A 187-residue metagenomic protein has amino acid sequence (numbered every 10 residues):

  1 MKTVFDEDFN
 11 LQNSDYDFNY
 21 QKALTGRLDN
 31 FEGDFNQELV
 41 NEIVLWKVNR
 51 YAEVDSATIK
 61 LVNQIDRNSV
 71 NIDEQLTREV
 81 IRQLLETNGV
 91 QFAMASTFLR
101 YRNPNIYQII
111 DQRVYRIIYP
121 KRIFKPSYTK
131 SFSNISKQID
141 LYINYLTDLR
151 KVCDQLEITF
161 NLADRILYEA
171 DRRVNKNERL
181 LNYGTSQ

Functional and structural regions predicted by a protein language model:
M1-I43, Q108-Q187: C-terminal accessory module of base-excision DNA glycosylases/AP lyases that mediates lesion recognition and DNA
N30-Q83: Alpha-helical ds-nucleic-acid-binding substructure associated with the helix-hairpin-helix region of base-excision DNA
T77-V80, M94, Y145: N-terminal alpha-helical segment
T87: Acidic-histidine catalytic/liganding microenvironments
A95-R100: Short hydrophobic alpha-helical segments that form membrane-spanning helices or hydrophobic packing faces of helical
Y101-Y107: Catalytic Zn2+-binding segment of zinc metalloproteases
